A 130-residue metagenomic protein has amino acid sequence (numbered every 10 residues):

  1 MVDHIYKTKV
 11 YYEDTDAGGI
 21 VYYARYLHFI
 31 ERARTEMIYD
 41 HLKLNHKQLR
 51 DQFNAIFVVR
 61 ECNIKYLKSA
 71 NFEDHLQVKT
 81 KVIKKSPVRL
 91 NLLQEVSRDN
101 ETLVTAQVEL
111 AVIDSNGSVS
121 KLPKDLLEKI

Functional and structural regions predicted by a protein language model:
M1-H75, I83-I130: Terminal targeting signals and extreme-terminal segments of soluble enzymes
